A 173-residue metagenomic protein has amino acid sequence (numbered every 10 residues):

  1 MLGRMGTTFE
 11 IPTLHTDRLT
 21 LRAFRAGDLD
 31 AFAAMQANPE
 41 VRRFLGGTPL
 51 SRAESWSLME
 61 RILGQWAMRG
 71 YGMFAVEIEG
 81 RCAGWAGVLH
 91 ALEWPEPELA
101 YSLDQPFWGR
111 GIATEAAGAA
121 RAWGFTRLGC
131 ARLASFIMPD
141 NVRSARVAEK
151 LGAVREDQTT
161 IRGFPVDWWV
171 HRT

Functional and structural regions predicted by a protein language model:
M1-F44, E60, M73-T173: Acyl-donor (CoA/ACP) binding surface of acyl/acetyltransferases
S51-G70: Active-site rim helix/loop that mediates acceptor-substrate recognition in acyltransferases
